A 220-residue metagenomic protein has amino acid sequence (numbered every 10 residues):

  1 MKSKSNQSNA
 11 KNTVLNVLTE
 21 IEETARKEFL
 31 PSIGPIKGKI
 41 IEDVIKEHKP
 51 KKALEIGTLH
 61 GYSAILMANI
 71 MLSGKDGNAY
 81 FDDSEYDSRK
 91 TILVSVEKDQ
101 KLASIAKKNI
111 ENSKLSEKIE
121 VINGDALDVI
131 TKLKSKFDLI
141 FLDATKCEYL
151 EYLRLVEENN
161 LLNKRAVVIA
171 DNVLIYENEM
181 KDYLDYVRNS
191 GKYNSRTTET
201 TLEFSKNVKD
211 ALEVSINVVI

Functional and structural regions predicted by a protein language model:
M1-L139, K146-I169, V173-I220: A short alpha-helical cap/connector motif
